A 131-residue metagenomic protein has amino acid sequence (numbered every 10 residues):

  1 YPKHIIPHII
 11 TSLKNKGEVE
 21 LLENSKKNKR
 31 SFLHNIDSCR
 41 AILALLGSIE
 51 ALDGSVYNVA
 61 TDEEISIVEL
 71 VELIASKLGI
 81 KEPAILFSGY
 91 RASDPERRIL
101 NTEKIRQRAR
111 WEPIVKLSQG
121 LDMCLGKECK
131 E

Functional and structural regions predicted by a protein language model:
Y1-I6, K29: Flexible, glycine-rich beta-alpha linker
L13-E131: C-terminal substrate-binding subdomain of Rossmann-fold SDR/epimerase-dehydratase oxidoreductases
